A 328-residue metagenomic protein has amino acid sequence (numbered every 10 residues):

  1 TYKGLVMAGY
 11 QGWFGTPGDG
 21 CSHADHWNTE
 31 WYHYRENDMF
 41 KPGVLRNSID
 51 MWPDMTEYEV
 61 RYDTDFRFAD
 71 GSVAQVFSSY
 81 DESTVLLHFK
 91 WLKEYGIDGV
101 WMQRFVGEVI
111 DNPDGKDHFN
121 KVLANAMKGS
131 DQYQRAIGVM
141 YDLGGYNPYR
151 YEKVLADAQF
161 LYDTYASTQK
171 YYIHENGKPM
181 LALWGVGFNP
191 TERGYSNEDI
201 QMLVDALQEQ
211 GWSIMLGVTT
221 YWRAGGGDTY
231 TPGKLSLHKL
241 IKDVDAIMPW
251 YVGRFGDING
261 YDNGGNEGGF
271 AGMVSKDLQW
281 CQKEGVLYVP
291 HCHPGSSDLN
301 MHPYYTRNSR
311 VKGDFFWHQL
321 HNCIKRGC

Functional and structural regions predicted by a protein language model:
T1-C328: Glycan-processing catalytic domains of CAZymes
